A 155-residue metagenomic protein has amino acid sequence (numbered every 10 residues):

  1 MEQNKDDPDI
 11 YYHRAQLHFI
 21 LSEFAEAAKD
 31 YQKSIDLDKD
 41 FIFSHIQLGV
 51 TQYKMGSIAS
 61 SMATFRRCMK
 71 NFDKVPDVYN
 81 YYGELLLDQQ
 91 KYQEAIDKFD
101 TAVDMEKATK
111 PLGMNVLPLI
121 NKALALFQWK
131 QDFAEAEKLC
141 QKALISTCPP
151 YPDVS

Functional and structural regions predicted by a protein language model:
M1-E2, K33-D36, R66-K70, D104 (+2 more regions): Conserved structural position within tetratricopeptide repeats
K5, K39, D73, K107 (+2 more regions): Short coil turns that delineate tetratricopeptide repeat
D9, F43, D77, L117 (+1 more regions): Start-of-helix register in tetratricopeptide repeats
I20, K54-M55, D88, Q128-W129: Register position in tetratricopeptide repeats
